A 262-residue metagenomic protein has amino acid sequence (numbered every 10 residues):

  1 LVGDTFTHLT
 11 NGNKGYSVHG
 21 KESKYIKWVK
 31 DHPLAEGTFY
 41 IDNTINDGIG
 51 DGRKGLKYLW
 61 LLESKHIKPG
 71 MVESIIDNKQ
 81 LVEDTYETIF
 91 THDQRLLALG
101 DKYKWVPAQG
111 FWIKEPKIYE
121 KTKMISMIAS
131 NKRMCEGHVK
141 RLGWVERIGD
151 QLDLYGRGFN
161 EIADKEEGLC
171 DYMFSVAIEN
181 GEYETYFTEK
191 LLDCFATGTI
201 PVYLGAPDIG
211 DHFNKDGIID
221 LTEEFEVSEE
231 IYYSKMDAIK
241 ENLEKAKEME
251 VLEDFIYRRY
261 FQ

Functional and structural regions predicted by a protein language model:
L1-L61, K65-Y155, N160-A177, G181-Q262: Pol beta-like nucleotidyltransferase catalytic core
